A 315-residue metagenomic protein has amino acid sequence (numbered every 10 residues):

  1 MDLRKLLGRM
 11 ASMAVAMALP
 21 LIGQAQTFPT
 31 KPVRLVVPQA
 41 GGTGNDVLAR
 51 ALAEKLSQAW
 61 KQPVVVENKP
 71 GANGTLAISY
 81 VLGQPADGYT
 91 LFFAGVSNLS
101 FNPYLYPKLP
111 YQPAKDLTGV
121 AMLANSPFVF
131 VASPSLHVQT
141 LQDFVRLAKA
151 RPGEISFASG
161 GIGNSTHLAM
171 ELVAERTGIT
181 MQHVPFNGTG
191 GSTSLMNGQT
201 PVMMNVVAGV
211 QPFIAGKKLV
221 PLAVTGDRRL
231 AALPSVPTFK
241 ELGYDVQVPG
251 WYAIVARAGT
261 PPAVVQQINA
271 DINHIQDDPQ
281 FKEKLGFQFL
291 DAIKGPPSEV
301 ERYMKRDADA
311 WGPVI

Functional and structural regions predicted by a protein language model:
M1-A11, M17-L21: Twin-arginine (Tat) signal peptide motif
A25-K115, E154, I162, T177-M204 (+3 more regions): N-terminal (or domain-start) structured segment
T30-P32, R176, P262-I315: An extracytoplasmic/periplasmic, membrane-proximal ligand-sensing/linker region
R50, E54, Q58, S79 (+10 more regions): Solvent-exposed, polar/charged alpha-helical surfaces in well-ordered, non-transmembrane soluble domains, broadly
G83-Y89, Y104-G191, V202, F239 (+1 more regions): Hinge/capping helix and adjacent helix->loop/strand transition within the periplasmic-binding protein
N98-K108, E171-R176, V202-P234, G312: A ligand-binding cleft/hinge motif common to bilobed small-molecule-binding domains
P107-A114, R228-V246: Small-residue (glycine/proline)-centered packing/hinge motifs flanked by hydrophobic/aromatic residues
